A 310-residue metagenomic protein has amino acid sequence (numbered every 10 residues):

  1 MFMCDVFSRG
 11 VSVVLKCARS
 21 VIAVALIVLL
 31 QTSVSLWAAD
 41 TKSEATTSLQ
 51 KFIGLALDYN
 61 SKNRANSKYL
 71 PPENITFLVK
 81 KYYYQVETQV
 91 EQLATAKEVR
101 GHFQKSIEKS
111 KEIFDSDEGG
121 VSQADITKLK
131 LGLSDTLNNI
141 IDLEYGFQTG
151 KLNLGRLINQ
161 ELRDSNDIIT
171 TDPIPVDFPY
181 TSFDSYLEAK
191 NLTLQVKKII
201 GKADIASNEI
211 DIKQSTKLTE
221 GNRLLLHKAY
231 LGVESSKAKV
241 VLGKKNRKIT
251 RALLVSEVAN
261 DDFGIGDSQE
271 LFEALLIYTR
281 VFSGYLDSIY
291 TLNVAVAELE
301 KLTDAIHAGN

Functional and structural regions predicted by a protein language model:
M1-C17: N-terminal secretory signal peptides that target proteins for export/translocation
K16, L36-L49, L152-I169, Q214-N222 (+1 more regions): Acidic, low-complexity, intrinsically disordered peripheral segments
R19-I27: Sec-dependent N-terminal signal peptides
I27-L36: C-terminal segment of classical bacterial N-terminal signal peptides
A38-P72, T171-S185, S207-T219, N310: Small/polar, glycine/serine/threonine/aspartate-rich low-complexity segments that form flexible
S61-T76, K97, V121-A124, K128 (+5 more regions): Sec/SRP-type N-terminal targeting helices
N74-K197, G232, Y278: Periplasmic alpha-helical coiled-coil/stalk elements that build and connect Gram-negative outer-membrane
T88, D135-Q160, G232-E234, R247-A305: Short segments within alpha-helical structural elements
